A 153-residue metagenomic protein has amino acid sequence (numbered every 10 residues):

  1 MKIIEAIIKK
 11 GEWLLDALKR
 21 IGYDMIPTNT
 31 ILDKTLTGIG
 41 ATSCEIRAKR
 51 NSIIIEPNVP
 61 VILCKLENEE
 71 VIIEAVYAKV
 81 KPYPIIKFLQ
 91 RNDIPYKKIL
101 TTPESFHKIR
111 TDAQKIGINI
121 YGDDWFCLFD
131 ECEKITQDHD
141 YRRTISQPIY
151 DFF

Functional and structural regions predicted by a protein language model:
M1-P27: Pre-Walker A adenine-sensing motif
W13, P27-P57: Glycine-rich P-loop/Walker A and Walker A-like loops and their local beta1-loop-alpha1 context in P-loop NTPases
I21-T28, E45-R50, K87-K97, I118-D124 (+1 more regions): Flexible, charged surface loops at secondary-structure boundaries
I39-G40, V59-I62, K79-K81, E104-T111 (+1 more regions): Short acidic, S/G/P-rich loop/turn micro-motifs used as interaction or catalytic elements
S43-V80: Conserved Walker A/P-loop ATP-binding site and its immediately adjacent core in helicase/helicase-like ATPase domains
V71-Q114: Inter-Walker segment of RecA-like/P-loop motor cores
K115-F153: SF2 helicase catalytic motif II
